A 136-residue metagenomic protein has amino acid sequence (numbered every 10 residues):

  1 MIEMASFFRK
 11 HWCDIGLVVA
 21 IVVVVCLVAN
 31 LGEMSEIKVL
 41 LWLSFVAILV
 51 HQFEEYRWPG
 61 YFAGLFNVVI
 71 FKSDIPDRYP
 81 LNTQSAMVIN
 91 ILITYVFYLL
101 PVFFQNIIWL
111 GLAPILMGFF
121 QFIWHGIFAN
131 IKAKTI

Functional and structural regions predicted by a protein language model:
M1-F8: Short, Lys/Arg-rich, polar N-terminal cytosolic tail immediately upstream of the first transmembrane signal-anchor
F8-V28: The first (N-terminal) embedded transmembrane alpha-helix
G16-V23, T83-P101: Core segments of transmembrane alpha-helices that mediate helix-helix packing or line hydrophobic substrate/ligand
V24-K38: Short, hydrophobic transmembrane alpha-helix segments
S35-Q52: Loop-to-helix transition at the N-terminal end of transmembrane alpha-helices
Q52-L65: Membrane-water interface of transmembrane alpha-helices
L65-A86: Juxtamembrane helix-capping/reentrant segments at transmembrane boundaries
I93-I136: Membrane-proximal helix-loop-helix units in multi-pass membrane proteins
